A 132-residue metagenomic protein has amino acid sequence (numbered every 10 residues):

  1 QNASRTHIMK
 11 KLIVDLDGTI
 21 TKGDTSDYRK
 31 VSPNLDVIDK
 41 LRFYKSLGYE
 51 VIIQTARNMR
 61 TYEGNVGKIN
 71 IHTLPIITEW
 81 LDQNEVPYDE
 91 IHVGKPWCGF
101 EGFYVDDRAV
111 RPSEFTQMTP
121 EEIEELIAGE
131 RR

Functional and structural regions predicted by a protein language model:
A3-R132: Catalytic phosphate/metal-binding cores of nucleic-acid and nucleotide-processing enzymes, i.e., regions that mediate
